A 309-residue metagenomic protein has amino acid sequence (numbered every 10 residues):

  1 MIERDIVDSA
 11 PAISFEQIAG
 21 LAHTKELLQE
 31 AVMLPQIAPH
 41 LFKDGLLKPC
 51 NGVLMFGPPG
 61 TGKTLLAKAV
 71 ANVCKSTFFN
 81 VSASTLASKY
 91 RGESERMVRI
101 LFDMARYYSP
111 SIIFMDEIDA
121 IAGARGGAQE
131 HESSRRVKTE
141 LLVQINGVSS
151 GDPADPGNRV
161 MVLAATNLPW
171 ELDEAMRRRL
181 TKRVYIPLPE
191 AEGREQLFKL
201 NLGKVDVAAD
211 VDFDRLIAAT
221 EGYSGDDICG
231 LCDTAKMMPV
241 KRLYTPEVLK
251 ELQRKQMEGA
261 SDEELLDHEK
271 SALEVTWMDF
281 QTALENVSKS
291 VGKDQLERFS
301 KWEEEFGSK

Functional and structural regions predicted by a protein language model:
R4-I13, H40, A218, Y223-C229 (+1 more regions): C-terminal engagement/docking regions of AAA+ P-loop ATPases
D5-A218, G222-D226, A235: Walker A/P-loop NTP-binding motif of AAA+ ATPase domains
C232-Y244: Short, amphipathic alpha-helical segments that act as regulatory/interfacial helices in nucleotide-processing proteins
